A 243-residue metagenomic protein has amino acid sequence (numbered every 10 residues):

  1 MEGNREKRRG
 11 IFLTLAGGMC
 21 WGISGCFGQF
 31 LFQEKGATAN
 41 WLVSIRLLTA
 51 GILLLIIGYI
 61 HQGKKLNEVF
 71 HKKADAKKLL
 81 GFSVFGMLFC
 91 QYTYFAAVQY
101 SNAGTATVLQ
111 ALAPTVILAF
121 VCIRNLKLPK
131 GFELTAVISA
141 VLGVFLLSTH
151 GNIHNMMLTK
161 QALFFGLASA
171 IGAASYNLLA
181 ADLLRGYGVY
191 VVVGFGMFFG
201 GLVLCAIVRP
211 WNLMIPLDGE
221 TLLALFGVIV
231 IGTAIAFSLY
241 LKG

Functional and structural regions predicted by a protein language model:
M1-I45, N155-D182, F198, L202: Glycine-/small-residue-enriched transmembrane alpha-helix faces in small-molecule transporters and effluxers
G22, C26, L48, L55 (+8 more regions): Hydrophobic/small/kink-forming positions within alpha-helical transmembrane segments of polytopic membrane proteins
C26-T38, K65-V69, A96-Q99, S148-Q161 (+1 more regions): Membrane-interface helix termini and inter-helical loops of multi-pass transporters
L31, L42, R46, A97 (+6 more regions): Hydrophobic/aromatic residues within transmembrane alpha-helices of multi-pass small-molecule transporters
W41-I52, Q91-L128, S169: Specific alpha-helical transmembrane segments that line the substrate/conduction pathway and gating interfaces
L54, G58, F120-C122, P129-G151 (+3 more regions): Hydrophobic transmembrane alpha-helices of multi-pass small-molecule transport proteins
Y59-G104, L146, I229-K242: Specific transmembrane alpha-helical segments of multi-pass solute transporters/efflux pumps, especially DMT/EamA
T107-Q110, I123-L146, M156-L163, I215-L223: Loop-to-transmembrane alpha-helix entry segments
